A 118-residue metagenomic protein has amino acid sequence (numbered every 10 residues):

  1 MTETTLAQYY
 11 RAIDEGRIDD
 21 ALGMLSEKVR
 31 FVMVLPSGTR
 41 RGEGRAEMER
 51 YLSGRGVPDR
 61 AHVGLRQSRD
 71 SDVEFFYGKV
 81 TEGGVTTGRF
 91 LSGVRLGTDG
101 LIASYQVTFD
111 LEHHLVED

Functional and structural regions predicted by a protein language model:
M1, A46-D118: A beta-strand edge to alpha-helix "cap/lid" segment located at domain peripheries
M1-R17: Short, aromatic-enriched amphipathic alpha-helices that serve as compact interaction elements
A7-Y10, L22, E49: Non-transmembrane alpha-helical segments in soluble domains of secreted/periplasmic/extracellular proteins
I13-E15, R41, G54-D59: Short acidic/polar alpha-helix capping motifs at helix-coil junctions
R17-V32: Short, well-ordered alpha-helical segments enriched in acidic and aromatic residues
D19, R45-A46: Residues in well-ordered alpha-helical elements
R30-R41: A short gly/proline-enriched turn/hairpin at secondary-structure junctions
